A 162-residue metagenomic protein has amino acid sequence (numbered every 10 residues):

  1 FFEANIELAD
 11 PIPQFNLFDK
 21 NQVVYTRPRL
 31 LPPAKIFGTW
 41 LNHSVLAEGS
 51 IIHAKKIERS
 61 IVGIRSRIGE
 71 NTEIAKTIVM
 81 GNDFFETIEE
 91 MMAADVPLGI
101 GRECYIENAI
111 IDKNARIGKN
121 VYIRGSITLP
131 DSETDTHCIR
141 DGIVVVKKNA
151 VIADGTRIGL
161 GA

Functional and structural regions predicted by a protein language model:
F1-A162: Left-handed beta-helix
